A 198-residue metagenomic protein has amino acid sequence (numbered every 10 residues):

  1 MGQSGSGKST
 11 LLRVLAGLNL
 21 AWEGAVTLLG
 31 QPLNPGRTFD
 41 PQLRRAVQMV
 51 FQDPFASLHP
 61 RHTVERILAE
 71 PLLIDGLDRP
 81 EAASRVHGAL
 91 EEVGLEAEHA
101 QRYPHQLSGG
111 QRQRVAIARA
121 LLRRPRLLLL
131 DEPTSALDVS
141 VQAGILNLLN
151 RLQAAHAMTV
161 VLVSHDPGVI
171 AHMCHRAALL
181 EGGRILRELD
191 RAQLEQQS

Functional and structural regions predicted by a protein language model:
A16: Helix-to-loop junction immediately C-terminal to a conserved catalytic motif
P32-Q48, H62, R66, I74 (+1 more regions): ABC ATPase NBD coupling module
P80-E98: Conserved ABC ATPase "signature" region
Y103-L107, Q111: Conserved ABC ATPase signature
I117, I145: Hydrophobic anchor residue at the start of the ABC signature
R124: Conserved catalytic motifs of ABC-family nucleotide-binding domains
